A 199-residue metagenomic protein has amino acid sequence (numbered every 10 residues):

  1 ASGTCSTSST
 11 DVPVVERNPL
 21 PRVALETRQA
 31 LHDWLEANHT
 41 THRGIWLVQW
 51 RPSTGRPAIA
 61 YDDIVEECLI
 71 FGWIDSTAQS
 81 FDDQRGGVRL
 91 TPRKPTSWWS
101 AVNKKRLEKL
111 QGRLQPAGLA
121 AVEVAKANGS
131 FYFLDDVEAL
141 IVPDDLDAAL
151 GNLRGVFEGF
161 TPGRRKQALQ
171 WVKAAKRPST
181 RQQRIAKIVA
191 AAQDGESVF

Functional and structural regions predicted by a protein language model:
G3-F199: Charge-dense, helix-prone N-terminal extensions
